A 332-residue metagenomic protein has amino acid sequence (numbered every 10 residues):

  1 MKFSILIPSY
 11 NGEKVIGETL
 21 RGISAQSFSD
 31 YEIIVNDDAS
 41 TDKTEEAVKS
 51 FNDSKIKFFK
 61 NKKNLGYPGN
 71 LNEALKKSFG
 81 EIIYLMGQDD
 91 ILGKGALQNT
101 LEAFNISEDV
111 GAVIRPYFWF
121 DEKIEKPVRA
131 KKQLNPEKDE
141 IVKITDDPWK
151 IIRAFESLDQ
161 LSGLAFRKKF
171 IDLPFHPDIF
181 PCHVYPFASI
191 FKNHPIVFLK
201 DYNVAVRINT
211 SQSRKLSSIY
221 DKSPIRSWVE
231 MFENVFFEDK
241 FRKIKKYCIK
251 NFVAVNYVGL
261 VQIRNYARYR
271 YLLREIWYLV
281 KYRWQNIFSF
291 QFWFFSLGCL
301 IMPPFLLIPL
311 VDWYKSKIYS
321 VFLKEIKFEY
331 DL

Functional and structural regions predicted by a protein language model:
M1-S4, E32, Y185: Cell-envelope/extracellular polymer assembly enzymes that use nucleotide-activated donors
N11-A25: Short, well-formed alpha-helical segments that are part of the catalytic scaffolds of diverse glycosyltransferases
G22, D37-E46, K63, G87: A conserved acidic beta->alpha catalytic loop
N61-S78, I91, N99: Glycine-rich, basic loop-to-helix element that forms the pyrophosphate-binding segment of sugar-nucleotide handling
I83: Short aromatic/hydrophobic "clamp" motif used to bind/position activated sugar donors
G95-A130: Conserved donor NDP-sugar-binding/catalytic core segment of glycosyltransferases
K138-D221: Conserved nucleotide-sugar donor-binding catalytic segment
R153, Y185, K192, D201-L332: C-terminal subregions of glycosyltransferases and related glycan-biosynthesis enzymes
